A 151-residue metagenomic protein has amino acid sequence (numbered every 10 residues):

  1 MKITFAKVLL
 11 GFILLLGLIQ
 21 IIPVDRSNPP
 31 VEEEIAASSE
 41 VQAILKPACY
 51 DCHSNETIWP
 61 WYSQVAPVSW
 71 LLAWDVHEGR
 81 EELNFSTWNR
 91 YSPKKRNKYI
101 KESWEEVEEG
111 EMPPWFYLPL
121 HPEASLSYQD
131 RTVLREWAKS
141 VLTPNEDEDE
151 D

Functional and structural regions predicted by a protein language model:
A6-P23: Hydrophobic membrane-insertion alpha-helices, especially the h-region of bacterial N-terminal signal peptides
D25-L45: Electrostatic cytochrome c docking/interface patches
E40, I44, P67, L71 (+4 more regions): Extracytoplasmic/secreted proteins, especially bacterial periplasmic and envelope-associated proteins
L45-T57, M112, L134: The canonical Cys-X-X-Cys-His
W61-P67: Short cysteine/histidine-rich zinc-coordinating motifs and their immediately flanking basic loops
W70-L120: Extracytoplasmic electron-transfer domains, predominantly the class I c-type cytochrome c fold
W74-R80, P144-D151: Extracytoplasmic/periplasmic C-terminal soluble domains
G110-E111, L118, P122-E148: C-terminal capping alpha-helices of c-type cytochrome domains
